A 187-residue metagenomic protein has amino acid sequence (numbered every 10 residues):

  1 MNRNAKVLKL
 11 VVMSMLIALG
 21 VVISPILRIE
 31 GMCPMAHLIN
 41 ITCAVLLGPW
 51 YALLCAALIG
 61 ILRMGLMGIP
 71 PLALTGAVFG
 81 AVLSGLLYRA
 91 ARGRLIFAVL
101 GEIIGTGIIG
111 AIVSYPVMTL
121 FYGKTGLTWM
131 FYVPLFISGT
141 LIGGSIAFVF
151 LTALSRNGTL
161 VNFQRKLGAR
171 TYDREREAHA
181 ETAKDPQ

Functional and structural regions predicted by a protein language model:
M1-Q187: Loop-helix junctions at membrane interfaces
